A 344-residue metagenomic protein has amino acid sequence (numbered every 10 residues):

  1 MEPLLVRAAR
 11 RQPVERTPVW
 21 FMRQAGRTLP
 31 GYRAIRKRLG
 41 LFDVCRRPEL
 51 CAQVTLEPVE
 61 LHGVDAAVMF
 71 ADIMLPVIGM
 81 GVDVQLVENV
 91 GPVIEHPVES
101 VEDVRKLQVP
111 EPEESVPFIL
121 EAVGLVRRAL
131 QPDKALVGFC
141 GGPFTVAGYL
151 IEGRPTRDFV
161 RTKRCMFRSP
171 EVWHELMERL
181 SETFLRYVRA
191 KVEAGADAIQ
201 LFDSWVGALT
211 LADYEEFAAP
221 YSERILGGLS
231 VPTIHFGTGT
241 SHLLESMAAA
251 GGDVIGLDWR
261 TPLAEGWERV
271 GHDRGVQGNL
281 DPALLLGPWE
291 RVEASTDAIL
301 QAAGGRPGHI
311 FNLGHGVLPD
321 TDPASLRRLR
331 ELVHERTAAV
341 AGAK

Functional and structural regions predicted by a protein language model:
M1-E88, L125, E223-R224, P323-K344: N-terminal basic, low-complexity leaders that serve as flexible interaction/assembly modules and, when applicable, as
Q12-V44, I73, I78-E88, H96-S100 (+3 more regions): N-terminal small/glycine-rich loop or linker at the start of catalytic domains across soluble metabolic enzymes
L39-G40, Q108-P110, L229, A248-A250: N-terminal start-of-chain detector that recognizes signal peptides and the immediate post-cleavage beginning
F42-R46, L107-V116, P282-L286: The substrate-binding groove and active-site-proximal loops of carbohydrate-active enzymes, especially glycoside
N89-R128: A gly/proline- and charged-residue-enriched helix-loop-helix capping module
S115-K344: Active-site loop segments of alpha/beta catalytic cores
